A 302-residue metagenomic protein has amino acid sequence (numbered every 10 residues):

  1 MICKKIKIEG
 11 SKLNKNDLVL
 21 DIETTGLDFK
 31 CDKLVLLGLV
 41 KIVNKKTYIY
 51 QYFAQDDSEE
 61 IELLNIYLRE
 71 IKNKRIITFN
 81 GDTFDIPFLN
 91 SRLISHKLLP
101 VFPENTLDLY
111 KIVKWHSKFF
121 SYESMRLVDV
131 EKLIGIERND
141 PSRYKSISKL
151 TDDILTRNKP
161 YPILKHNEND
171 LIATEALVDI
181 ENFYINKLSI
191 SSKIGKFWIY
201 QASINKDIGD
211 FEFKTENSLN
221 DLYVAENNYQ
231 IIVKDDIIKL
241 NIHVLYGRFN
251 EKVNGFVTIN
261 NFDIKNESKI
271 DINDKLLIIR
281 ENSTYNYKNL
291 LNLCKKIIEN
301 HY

Functional and structural regions predicted by a protein language model:
M1-L20, T25-L34, I42-Y302: DEDD superfamily 3′-5′ metal-dependent exonuclease/proofreading module
L37: Extended acidic/charged loop-beta regions that coordinate divalent cations and stabilize anionic phosphate/carboxylate
